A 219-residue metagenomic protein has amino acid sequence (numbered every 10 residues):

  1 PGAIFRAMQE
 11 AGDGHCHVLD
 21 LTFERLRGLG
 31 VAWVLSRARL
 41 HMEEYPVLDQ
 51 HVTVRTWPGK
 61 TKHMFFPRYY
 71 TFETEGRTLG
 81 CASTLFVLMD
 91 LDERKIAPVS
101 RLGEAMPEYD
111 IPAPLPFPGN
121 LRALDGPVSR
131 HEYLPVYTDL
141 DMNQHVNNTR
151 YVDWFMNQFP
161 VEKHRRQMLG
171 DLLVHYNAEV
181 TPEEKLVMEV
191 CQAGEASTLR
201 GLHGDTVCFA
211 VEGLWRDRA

Functional and structural regions predicted by a protein language model:
P1-L35, S83, D90-G170: Hot-dog-fold acyl-thioester-processing enzymes
F23, V31, D49-Q50, R68 (+2 more regions): Short, positively charged
G30-Y45, Q167-T181: Small beta-barrel nucleic-acid-binding modules, principally OB-folds
H41-E43, V47-D125, Y176-E183, C191-A219: HotDog/MaoC-like acyl-thioester-processing domains
H131-R218: Acidic/His-leaning functional-site neighborhoods
